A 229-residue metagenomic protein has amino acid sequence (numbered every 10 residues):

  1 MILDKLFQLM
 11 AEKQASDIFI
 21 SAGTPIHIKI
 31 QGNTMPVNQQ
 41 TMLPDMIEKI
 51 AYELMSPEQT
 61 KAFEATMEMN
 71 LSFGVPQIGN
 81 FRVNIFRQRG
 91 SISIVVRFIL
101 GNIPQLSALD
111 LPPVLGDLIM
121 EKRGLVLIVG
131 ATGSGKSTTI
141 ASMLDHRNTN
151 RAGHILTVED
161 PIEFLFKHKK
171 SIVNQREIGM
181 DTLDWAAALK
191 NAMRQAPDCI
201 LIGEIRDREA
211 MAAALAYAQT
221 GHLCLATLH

Functional and structural regions predicted by a protein language model:
M1-V129, T139: N-terminal "pre-motor" subdomain/linker immediately upstream of P-loop NTPase catalytic cores
Q8, G116, D145, K190 (+1 more regions): Alpha-helical segments flanking ligand/cofactor-binding loops in enzyme cores
F19, H27, H146, H154 (+2 more regions): Histidine-centered active-site/metal-ligand motif
G32-M35, P161, M193-H229: Conserved P-loop NTPase nucleotide-binding/switch module
I103-S107, T182-A187, I205-M211: Switch II of P-loop NTPase G domains
M120, V126, A141-A196: P-loop NTPase switch/communication element
G135: Conserved glycine(s) of the Walker
